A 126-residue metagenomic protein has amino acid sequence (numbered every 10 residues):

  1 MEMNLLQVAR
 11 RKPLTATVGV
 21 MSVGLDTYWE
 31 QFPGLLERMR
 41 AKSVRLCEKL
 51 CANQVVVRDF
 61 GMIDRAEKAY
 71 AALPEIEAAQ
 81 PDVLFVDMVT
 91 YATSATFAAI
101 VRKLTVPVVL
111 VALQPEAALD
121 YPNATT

Functional and structural regions predicted by a protein language model:
E2-T126: Metallocofactor- and cofactor-centric catalytic cores in central/energy metabolism, strongly enriched
